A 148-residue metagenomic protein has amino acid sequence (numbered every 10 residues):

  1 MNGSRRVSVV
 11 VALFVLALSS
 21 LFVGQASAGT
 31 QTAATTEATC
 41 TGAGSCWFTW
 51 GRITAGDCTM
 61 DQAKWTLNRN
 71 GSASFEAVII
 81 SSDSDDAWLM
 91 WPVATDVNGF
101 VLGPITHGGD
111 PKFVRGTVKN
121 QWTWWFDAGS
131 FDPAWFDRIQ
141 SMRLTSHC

Functional and structural regions predicted by a protein language model:
M1-G29: Secretory targeting and sorting signals
V9-A17, G56, A63, N98: Terminal low-complexity, poorly structured segments
G24-N70: Transition segment at domain starts
Q31, T36, C40-S45, G71-S72 (+5 more regions): Composition-driven recognition of long, C-terminal low-complexity regions enriched in serine/threonine
T49-R52, L67, M90-V93, W124-D127 (+1 more regions): Intrinsic disorder/low-complexity segments enriched in polar/charged and small flexible residues
C58, A63-W65, F75-S81, Q121-D127 (+1 more regions): Disulfide-rich extracellular domains of secreted proteins
A63-P104: Mature extracytoplasmic domains of secretory-pathway proteins
F100-C148: Short, solvent-exposed, Trp/other aromatic-anchored flexible loops in extracytoplasmic proteins
